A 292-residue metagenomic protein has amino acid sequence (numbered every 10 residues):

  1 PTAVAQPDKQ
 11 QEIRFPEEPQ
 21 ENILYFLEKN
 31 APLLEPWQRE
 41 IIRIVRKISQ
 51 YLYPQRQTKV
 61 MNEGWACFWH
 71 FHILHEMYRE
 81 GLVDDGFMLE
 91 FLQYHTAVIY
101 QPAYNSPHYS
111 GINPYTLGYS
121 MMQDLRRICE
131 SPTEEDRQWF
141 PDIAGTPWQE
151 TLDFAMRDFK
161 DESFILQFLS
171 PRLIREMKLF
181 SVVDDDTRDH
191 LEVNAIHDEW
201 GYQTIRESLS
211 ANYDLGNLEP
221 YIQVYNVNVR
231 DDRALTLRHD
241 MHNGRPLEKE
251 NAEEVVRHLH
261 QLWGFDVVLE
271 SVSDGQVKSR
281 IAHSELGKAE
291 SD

Functional and structural regions predicted by a protein language model:
P1-L34: Contiguous, non-catalytic segments that form substrate-binding/exosite surfaces or channel walls
D8-K9, R46-T58, A103-S106, L237 (+1 more regions): Glycine- and acidic
I13, E17, L52-E63, P107 (+1 more regions): Short, charged/polar micro-motifs that form catalytic or ligand-binding hotspots
L33-S49: Active-site-adjacent bridging/hinge elements
L34-E35, H72-G81: Secondary-structure boundary elements
Q50, F71-H75, R126: Sec-exported extracytoplasmic/periplasmic mature domains
M61-L74: An active-site-proximal "capping" alpha-helix that borders the catalytic cofactor pocket
L82-D292: Non-catalytic terminal regions of proteins
